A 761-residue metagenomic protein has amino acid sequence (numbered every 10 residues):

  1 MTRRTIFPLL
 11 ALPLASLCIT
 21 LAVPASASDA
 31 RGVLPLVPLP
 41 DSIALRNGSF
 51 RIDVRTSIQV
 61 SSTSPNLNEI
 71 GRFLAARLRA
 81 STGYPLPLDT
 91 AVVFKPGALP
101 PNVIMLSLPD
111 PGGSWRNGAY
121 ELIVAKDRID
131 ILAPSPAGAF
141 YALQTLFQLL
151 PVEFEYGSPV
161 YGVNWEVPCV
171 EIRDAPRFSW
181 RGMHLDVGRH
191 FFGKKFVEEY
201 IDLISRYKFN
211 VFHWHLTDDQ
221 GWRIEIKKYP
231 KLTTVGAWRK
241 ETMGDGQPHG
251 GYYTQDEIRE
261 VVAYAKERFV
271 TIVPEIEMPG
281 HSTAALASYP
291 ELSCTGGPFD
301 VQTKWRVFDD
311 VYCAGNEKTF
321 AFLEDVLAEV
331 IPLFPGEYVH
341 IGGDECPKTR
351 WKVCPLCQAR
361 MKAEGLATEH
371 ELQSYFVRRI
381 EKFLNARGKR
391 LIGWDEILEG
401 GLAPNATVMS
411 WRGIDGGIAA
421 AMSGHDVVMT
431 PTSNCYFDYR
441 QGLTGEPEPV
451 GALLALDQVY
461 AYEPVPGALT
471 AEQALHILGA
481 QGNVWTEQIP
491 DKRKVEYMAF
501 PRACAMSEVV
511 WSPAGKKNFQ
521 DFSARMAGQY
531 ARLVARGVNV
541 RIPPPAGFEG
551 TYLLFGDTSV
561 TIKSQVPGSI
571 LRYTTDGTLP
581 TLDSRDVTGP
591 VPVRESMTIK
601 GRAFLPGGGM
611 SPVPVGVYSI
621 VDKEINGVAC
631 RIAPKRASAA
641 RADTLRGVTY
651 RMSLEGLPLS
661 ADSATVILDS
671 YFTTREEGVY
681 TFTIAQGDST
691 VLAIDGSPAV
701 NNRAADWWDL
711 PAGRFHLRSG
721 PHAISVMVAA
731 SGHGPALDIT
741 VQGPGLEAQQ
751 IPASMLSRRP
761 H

Functional and structural regions predicted by a protein language model:
L10-T20: Bacterial N-terminal signal peptides
A22-P24: N-terminal signal peptide c-region/cleavage motif recognized by signal peptidases
A27, Q59, P513, K517-Y680 (+4 more regions): Short, compositionally stereotyped local motifs that mark structural "simplifiers"
S28-F178, K494, V509-R532, R536: Contiguous, structured surface segment used for ligand recognition
N66-L67, F191-G193, D219-E225, P279-A285 (+12 more regions): Flexible loop/turn segments at secondary-structure boundaries
G113-Y338, R379, F383, Q481-W485: Feature activates predominantly on carbohydrate-active enzymes
P290, D300-T303, V307-N405, W411-A419: Active-site neighborhood of glycoside hydrolase catalytic domains
L391-E396, G401-A406, R412-S559: Flexible, acidic glycine-rich loops studded with aromatic residues
